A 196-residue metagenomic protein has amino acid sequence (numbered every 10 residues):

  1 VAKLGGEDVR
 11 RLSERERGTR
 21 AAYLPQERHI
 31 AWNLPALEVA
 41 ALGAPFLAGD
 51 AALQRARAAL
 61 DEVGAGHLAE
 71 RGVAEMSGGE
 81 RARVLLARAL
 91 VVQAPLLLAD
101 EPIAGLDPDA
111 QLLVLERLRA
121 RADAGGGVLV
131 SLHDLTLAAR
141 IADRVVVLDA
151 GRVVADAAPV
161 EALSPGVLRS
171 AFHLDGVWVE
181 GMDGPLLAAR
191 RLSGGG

Functional and structural regions predicted by a protein language model:
V1-E7, R17: Conserved ABC transporter NBD signature motif
L53-L68: Conserved ABC ATPase "signature" region
G72-M76, E80: Conserved ABC ATPase signature
L97-E101: Catalytic Walker B motif of ABC-type/P-loop ATPase nucleotide-binding domains
L132-H133: H-loop/switch region of ABC-family ATPase nucleotide-binding domains
R169-G196: ABC ATPase nucleotide-binding domains
